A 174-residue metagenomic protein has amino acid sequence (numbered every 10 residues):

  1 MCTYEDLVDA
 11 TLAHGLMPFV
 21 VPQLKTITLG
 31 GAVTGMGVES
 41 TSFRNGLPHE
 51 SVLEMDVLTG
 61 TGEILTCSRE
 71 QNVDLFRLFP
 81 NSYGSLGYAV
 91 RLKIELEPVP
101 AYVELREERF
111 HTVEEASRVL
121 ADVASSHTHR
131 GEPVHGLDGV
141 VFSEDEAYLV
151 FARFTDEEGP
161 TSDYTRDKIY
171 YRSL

Functional and structural regions predicted by a protein language model:
C2-R69, D74-L75: Well-ordered mid-protein domain cores that form the structural environment of catalytic cofactors
L53-L174: C-terminal substrate-binding/cap subdomain adjacent to the FAD-binding core in PCMH-type and related FAD-linked
